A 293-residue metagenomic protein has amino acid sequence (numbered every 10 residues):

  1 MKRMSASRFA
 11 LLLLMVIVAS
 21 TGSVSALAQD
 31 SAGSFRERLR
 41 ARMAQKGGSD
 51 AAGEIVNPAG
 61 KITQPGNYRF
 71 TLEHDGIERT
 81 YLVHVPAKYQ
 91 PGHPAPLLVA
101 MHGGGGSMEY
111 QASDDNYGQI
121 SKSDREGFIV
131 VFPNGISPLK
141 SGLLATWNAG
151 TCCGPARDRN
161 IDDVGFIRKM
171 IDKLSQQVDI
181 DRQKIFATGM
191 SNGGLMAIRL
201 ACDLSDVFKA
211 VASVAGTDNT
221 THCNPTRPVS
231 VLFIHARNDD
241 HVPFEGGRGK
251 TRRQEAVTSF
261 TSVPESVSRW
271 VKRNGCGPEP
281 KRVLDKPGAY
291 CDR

Functional and structural regions predicted by a protein language model:
K2-L12: Bacterial N-terminal signal peptides that target proteins for export
A10-T21: Bacterial N-terminal signal peptides
L27-L97, A112-D115, F128, T188-A212 (+5 more regions): A domain-start/cap signature at the N-terminus of enzymes
N67, T71-V85, G92-F186, M196-R199 (+2 more regions): Serine-hydrolase catalytic machinery in alpha/beta-hydrolase-like enzymes
T226-V231, E265: Short, proline-enriched alpha-helix->beta-strand connector loops that line the catalytic pocket of alpha/beta-hydrolase
F233-H235, D239: Short beta-strand/loop motif that positions the catalytic acidic residue of the alpha/beta-hydrolase fold
H241-E245, S259-S262: Conserved alpha/beta-hydrolase "acid-adjacent" motif
G246-R253: Short, glycine-/aromatic-enriched active-site segment of Class I SAM-dependent methyltransferases
